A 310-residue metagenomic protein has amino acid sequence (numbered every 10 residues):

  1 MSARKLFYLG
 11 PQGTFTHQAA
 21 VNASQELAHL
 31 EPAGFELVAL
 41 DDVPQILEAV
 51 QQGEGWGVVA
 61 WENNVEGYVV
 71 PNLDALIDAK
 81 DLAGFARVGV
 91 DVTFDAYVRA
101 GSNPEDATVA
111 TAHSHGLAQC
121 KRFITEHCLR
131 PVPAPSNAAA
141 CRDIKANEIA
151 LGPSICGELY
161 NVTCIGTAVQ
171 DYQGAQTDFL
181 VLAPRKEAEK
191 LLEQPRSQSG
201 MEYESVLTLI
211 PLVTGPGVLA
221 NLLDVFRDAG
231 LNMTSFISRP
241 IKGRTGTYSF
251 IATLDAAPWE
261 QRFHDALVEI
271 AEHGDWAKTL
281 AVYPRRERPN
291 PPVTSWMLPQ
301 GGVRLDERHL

Functional and structural regions predicted by a protein language model:
M1-L310: Domain-level signature for soluble enzymes in the chorismate/prephenate branch of the shikimate pathway
